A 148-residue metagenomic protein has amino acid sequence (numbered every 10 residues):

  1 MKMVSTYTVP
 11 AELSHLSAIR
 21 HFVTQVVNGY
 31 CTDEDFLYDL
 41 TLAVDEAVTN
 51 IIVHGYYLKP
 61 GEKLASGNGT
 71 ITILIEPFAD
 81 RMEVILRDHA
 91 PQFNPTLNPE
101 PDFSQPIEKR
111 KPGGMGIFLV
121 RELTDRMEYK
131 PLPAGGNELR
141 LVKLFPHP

Functional and structural regions predicted by a protein language model:
M1-T6, I52-P148: Conserved beta-strand-loop-beta-strand hairpin that lines the nucleotide-binding pocket of ATP/GTP-utilizing enzymes
K2-E34: Helix-loop-beta hinge of the Bergerat
L13, S17, E46, L97 (+1 more regions): Solvent-exposed, flexible loop/coil residues
V23-D45, K109-K111: Conserved short strand/loop->alpha-helix "switch" segment adjacent to the catalytic nucleotide/phosphoryl-transfer site
A47, I51: Hydrophobic residues in the alpha-helical elements that line and stabilize the ATP-binding pocket of the HATPase_c
